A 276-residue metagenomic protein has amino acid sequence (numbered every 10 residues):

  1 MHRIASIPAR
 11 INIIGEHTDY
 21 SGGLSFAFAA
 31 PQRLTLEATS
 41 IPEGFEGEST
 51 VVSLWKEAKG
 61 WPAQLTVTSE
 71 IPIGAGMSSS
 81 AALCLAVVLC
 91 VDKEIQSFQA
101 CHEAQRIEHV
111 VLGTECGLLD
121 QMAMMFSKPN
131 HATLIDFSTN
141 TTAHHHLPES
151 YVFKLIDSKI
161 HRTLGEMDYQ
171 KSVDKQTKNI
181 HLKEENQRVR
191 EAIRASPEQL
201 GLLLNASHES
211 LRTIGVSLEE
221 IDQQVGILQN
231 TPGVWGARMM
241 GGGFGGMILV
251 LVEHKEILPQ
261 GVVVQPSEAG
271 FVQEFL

Functional and structural regions predicted by a protein language model:
H2-I14, T35-S53, F126-R238, L249-L276: C-terminal nucleotide
H2-S6, E48, V52-H146, T231 (+2 more regions): Gly/Ser-rich oxyanion-binding loop with an adjacent helix/lid that shapes the negatively charged ligand pocket
I14-S25, C116: Glycine-rich phosphate/pyrophosphate-binding beta-alpha loops
E16-Y20, R106, T231-G233: Short Pro/Gly-enriched beta-strand edge/turn motifs at strand-loop
H17-Y20, A81, Q121, S158: Generic detector of well-ordered alpha-helical packing
G22-I41: Structural signature of FAD isoalloxazine-binding scaffolds in flavoprotein oxidoreductases
A81-A82, M247-L251: FabD-like malonyl-/acyl-CoA
